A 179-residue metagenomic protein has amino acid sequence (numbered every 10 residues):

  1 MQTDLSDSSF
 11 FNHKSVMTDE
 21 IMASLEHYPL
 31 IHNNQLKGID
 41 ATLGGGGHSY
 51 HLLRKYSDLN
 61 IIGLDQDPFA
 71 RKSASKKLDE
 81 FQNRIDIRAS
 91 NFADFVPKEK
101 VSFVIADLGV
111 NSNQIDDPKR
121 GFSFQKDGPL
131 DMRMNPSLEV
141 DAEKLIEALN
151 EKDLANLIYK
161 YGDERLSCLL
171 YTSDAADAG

Functional and structural regions predicted by a protein language model:
Q2-D19: Class I SAM-dependent methyltransferase Rossmann-like catalytic core, especially the SAM/SAH-binding loop
S15-N33: Conserved alpha-helix/loop element of class I SAM-dependent methyltransferases that forms part of the SAM/SAH-binding
Q35, V101-S102: Local beta-strand N-terminus motif with an aromatic residue
K37-D94: SAM cofactor-binding core of SAM-dependent methyltransferases, primarily the Rossmann-like beta-alpha-beta module
T42, D107, D174: Residue-level signal for inorganic ion chemistry
F95-E99: Short amphipathic alpha-helix with an adjacent loop that forms part of the alpha/beta core around
F103-A106, V110-E147: A mobile, often basic/glycine-rich helix-loop segment that functions as the active-site lid/recognition loop
Y171, A175-G179: Single conserved hydrophobic/aromatic residue that forms the stacking wall/gate of nucleotide- or nucleobase-binding
